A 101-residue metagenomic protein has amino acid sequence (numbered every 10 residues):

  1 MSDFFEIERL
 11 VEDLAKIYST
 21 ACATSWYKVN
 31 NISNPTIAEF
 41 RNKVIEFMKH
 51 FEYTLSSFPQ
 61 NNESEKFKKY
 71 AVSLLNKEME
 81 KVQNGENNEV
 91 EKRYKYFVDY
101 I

Functional and structural regions predicted by a protein language model:
S2-S33: Short terminal alpha-helical segments
F4-E12, I37-R41, E65-K68: Amphipathic, non-membrane alpha-helical segments in soluble helical-bundle scaffolds
L10, N42-V44, F51, K69 (+2 more regions): Positively charged, low-complexity intrinsically disordered regions
S25-I37, S56-N62, Q83-E91: Charged, low-complexity interaction regions
V29-F51: N-terminal interaction modules that seed assembly of large macromolecular complexes
Y53-L74: Short, charged early-sequence alpha-helical segments and their helix-coil boundaries
F67-I101: Amphipathic alpha-helical binding modules
